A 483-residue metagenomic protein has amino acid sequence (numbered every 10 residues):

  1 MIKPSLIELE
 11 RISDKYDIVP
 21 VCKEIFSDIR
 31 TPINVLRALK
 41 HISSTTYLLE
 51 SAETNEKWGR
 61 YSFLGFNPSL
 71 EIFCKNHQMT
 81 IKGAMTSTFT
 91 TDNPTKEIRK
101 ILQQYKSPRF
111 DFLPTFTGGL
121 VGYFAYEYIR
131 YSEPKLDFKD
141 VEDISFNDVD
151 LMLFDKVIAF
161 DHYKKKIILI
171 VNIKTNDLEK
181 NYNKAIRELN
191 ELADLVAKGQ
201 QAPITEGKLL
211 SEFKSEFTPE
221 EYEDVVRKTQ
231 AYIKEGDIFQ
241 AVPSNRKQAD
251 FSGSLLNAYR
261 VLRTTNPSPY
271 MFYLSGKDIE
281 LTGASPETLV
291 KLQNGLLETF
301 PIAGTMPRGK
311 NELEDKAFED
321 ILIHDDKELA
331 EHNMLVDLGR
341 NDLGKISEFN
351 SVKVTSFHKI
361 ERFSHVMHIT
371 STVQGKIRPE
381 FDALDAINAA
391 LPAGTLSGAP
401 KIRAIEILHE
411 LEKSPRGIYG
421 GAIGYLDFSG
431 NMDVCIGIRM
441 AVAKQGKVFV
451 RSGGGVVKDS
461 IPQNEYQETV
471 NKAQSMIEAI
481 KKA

Functional and structural regions predicted by a protein language model:
M1-A483: Extended alpha-helical targeting/anchoring segments, especially N-terminal organellar/secretory targeting helices
